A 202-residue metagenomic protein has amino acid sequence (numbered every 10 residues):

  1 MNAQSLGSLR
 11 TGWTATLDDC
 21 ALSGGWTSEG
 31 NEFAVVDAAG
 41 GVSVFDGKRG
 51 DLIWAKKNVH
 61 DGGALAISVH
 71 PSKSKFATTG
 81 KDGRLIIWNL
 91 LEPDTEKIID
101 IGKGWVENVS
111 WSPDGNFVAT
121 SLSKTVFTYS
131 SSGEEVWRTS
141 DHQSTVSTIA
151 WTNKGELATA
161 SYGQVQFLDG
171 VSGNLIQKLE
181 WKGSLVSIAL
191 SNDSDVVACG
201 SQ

Functional and structural regions predicted by a protein language model:
M1-D19: A short helix->beta-strand "capping" segment at the edge of beta-propeller domains
W13-G40: Beta-strand-rich domains and repeat architectures in extracellular enzymes and scaffolds, especially beta-propellers
T14-A21, K57-A64, D100-V106, S140-V146 (+1 more regions): WD40/WD-repeat beta-propeller blade N-cap
S28-E29, P71-S72, P113-D114, T152-K154 (+1 more regions): Residue-level detector of Asp-centered blade-edge/turn motifs that repeat once per structural unit in beta-propeller
F33, F76, F117-V118, L157 (+1 more regions): Hydrophobic beta-strand positions that form the internal "hydrophobic ladder" of WD40/Gbeta-like beta-propeller blades
A39-V42, D82-I86, G104, S123-F127 (+2 more regions): Short coil/turn segments within WD40 beta-propeller repeats
G47-R49, L90-P93, S130-E134, G170-G173: Short loop/turn segments that connect beta-strands within beta-propeller blades
